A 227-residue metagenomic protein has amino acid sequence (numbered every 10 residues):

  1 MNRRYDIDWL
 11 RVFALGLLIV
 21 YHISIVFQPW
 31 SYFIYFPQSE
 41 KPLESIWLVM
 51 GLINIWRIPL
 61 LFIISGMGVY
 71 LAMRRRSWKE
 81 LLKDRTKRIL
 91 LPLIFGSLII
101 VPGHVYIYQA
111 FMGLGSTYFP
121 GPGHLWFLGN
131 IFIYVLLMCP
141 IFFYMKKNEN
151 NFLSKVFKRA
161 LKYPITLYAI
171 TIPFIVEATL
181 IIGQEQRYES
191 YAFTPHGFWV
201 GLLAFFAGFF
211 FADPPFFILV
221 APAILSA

Functional and structural regions predicted by a protein language model:
M1-A227: Alpha-helical transmembrane segments and their immediate juxtamembrane cytosolic regions
